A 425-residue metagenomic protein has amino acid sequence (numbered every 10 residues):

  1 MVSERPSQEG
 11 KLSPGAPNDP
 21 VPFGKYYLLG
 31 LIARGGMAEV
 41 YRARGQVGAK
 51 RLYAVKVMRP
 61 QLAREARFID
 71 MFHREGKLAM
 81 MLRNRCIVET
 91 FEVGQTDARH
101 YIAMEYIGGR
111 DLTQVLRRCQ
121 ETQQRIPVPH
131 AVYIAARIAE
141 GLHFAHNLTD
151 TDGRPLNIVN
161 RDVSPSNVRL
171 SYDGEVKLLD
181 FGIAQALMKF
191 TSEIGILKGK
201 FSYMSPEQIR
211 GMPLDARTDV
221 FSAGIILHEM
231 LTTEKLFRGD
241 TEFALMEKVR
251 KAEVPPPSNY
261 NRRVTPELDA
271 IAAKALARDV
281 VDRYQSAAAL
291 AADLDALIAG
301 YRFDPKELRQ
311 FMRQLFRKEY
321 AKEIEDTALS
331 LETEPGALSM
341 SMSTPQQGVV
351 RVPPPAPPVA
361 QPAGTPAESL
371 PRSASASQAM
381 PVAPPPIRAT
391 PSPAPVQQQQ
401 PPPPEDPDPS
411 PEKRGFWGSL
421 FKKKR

Functional and structural regions predicted by a protein language model:
E39: Conserved N-lobe ATP-binding subsite of Hanks-type protein kinase domains, especially the beta3 VAIK lysine
R44-L52: Conserved N-lobe loop of protein kinases adjacent to the ATP-binding glycine-rich P-loop
V57-M81: AlphaC helix of the eukaryotic protein kinase fold
V93: Activation-segment/catalytic-loop signature of the eukaryotic protein kinase fold
D97-D111, V115: Conserved short submotifs of the Hanks-type protein kinase catalytic core that shape the nucleotide-binding pocket
E140-I158: Protein kinase catalytic-loop region centered on the HRD/HxD motif
S166-R169, S202-V352, K422: C-terminal lobe helix-coil module of Hanks-type protein kinase domains
